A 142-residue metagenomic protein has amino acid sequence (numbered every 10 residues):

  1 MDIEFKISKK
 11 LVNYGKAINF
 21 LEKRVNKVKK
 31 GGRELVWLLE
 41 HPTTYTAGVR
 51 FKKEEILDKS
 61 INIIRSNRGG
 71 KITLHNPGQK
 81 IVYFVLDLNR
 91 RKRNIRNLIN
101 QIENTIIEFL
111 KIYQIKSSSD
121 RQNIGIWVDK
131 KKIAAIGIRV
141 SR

Functional and structural regions predicted by a protein language model:
M1-V128, I133: N-terminal lobe of the biotin/lipoate ligase/transferase fold
K131-R142: Catalytic cores of processing enzymes, dominated by hydrolases/peptidases, characterized by acidic/His-rich
